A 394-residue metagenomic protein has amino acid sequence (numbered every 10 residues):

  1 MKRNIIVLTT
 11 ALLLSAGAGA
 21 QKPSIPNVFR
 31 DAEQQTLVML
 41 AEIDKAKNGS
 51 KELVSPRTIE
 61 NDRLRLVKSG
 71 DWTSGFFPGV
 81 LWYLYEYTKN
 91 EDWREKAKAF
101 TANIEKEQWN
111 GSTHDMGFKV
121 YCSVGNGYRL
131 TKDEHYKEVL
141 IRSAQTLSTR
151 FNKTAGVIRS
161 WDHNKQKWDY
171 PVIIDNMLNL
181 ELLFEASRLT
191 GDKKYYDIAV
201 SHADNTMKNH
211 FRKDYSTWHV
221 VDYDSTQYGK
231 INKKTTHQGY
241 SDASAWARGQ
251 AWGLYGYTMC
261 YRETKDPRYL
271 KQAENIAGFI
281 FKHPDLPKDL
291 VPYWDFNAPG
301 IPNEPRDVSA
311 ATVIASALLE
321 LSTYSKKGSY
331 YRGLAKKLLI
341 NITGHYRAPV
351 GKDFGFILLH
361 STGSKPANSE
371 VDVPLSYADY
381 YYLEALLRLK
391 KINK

Functional and structural regions predicted by a protein language model:
M1-S24: Bacterial Sec-dependent N-terminal signal peptides
Q21-K394: Glycan-recognition and catalytic cores of secretory/periplasmic carbohydrate-active enzymes
